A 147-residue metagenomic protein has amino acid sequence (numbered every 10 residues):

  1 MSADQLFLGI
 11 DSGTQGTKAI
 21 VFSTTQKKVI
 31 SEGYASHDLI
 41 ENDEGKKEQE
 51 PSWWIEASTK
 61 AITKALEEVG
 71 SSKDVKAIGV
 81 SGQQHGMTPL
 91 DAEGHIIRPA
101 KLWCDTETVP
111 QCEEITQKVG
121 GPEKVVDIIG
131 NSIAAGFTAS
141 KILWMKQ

Functional and structural regions predicted by a protein language model:
M1-R98, P110, D127: N-terminal glycine/serine-rich phosphate-binding loop of ATP-dependent small-molecule kinases, especially carbohydrate
T88-Q147: Glycine-rich phosphate-binding loop and adjoining helix at the ATP-binding site of ATP-dependent phosphoryl-transfer
